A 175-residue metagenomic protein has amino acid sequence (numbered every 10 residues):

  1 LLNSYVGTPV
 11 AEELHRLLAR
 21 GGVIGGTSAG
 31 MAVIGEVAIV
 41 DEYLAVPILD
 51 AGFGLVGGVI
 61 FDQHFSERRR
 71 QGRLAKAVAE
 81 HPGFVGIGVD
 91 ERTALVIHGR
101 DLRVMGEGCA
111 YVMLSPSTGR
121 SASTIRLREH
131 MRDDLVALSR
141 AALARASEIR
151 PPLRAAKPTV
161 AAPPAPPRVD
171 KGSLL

Functional and structural regions predicted by a protein language model:
L1, M31-V33, E67, T93: Glycine-rich nucleotide phosphate-binding loop and flanking beta-alpha elements of Rossmann-like dinucleotide-binding
L1-T8: Glycine/threonine-rich flexible loop motifs
S4, L17, A77: Residues that form generic nucleotide/phosphate-binding pockets
A11: Helix-loop module immediately N-terminal to the HCX5R catalytic loop in PTP-like cysteine phosphatase domains
L14-V37: Catalytic nucleophile loop
A38-V40, L44-L175: C-terminal and late-domain segments of enzyme folds
